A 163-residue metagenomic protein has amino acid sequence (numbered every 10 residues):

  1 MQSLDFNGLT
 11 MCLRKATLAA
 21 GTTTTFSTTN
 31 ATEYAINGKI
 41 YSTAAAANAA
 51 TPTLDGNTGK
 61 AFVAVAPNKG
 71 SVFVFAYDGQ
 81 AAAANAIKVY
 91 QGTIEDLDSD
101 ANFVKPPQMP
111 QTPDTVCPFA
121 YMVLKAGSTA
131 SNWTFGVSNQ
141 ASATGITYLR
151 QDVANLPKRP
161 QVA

Functional and structural regions predicted by a protein language model:
M1-L18, T25-A163: Beta-strand-rich solenoidal segments
